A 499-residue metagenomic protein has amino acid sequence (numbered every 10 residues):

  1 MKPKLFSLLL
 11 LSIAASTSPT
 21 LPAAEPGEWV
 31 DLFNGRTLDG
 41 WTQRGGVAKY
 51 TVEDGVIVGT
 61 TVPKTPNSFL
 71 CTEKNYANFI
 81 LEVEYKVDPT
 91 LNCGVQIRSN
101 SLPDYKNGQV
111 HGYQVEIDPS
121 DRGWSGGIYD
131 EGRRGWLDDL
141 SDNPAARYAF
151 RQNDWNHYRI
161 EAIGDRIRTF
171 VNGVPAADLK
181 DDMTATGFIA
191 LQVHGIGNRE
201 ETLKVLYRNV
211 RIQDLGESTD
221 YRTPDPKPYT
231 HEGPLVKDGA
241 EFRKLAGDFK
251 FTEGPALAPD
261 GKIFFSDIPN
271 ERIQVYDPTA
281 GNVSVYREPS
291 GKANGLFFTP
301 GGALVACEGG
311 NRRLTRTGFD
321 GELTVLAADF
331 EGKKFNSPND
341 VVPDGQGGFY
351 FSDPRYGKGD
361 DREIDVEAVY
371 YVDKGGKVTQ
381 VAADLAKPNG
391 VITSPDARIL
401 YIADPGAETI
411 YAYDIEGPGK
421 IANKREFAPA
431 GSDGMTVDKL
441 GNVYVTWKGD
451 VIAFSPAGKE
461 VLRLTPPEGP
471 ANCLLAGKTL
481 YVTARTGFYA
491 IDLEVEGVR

Functional and structural regions predicted by a protein language model:
M1-L5: Positively charged n-region of N-terminal signal peptides that target proteins for export
S7-T17: Bacterial N-terminal signal peptides
S12-I13, L21-P22, I57, A256 (+1 more regions): N-terminal cationic amphipathic segment used for targeting or macromolecule association
A14, L21-P22, G27, P234-K237 (+1 more regions): Short, charged low-complexity linear motifs
P22-Y229, E408: Carbohydrate-interacting regions of secretory-pathway proteins
V83, F170, A176, I212 (+1 more regions): Sequence-structural signature of mature extracellular/luminal beta-sheet repeat domains, prominently beta-propellers
